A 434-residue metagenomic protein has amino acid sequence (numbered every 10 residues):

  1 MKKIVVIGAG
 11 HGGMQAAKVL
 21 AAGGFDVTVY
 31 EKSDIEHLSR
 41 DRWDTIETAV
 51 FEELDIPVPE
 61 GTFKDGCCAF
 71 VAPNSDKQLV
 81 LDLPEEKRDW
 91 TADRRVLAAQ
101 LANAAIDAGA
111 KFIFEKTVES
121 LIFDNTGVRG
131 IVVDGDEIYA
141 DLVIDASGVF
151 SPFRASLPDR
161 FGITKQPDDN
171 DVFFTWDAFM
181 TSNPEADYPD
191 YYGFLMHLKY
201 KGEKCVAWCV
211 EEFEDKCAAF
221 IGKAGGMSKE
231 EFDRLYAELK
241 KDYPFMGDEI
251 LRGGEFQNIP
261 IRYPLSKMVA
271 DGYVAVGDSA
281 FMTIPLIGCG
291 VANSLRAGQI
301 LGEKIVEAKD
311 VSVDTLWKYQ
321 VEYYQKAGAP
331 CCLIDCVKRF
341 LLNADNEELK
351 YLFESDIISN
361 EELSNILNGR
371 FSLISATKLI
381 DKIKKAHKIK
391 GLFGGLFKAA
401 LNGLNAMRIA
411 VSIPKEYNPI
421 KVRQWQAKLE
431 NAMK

Functional and structural regions predicted by a protein language model:
M1-I4: Extreme N-terminal starter segment of soluble prokaryotic enzymes
I7-A9, A21-R40: Glycine-rich FAD pyrophosphate-binding loop
G13-M14: N-terminal Rossmann-fold NAD(P) dinucleotide-binding loop
S33-L54: Conserved N-terminal glycine-rich FAD pyrophosphate-binding loop of Rossmann-like flavoproteins
V50-Q100: A conserved beta-strand/loop capping segment in the N-terminal third of enzymes that catalyze redox or closely related
A104-P244: Predominantly flavin-linked oxidoreductase catalytic cores and closely associated redox partners
V118-S120, M227-I305, K309-V321: FAD/FMN-dependent oxidoreductases across multiple families
V306-K434: C-terminal helical "tail/cap" subdomain of flavin- and related membrane-associated enzymes
